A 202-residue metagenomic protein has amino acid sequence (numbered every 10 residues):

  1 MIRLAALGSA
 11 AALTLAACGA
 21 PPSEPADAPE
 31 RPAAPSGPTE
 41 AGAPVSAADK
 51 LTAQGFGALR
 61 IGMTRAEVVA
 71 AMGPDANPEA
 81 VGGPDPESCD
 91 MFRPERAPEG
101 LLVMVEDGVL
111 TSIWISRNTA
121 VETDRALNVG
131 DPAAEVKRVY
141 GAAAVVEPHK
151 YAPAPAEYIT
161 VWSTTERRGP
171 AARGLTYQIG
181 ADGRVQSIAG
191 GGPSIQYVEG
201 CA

Functional and structural regions predicted by a protein language model:
M1-G8: Bacterial N-terminal signal peptides that target proteins for export
S9-L13: Hydrophobic helical h-region of N-terminal Sec-dependent signal peptides in bacterial secretory/periplasmic proteins
L15-A17: C-terminal motif of bacterial Sec signal peptides marking the signal peptidase cleavage site
G19-P22: Bacterial signal peptide processing site
P29-M63, E67-A70: N-terminal low-complexity, Pro/Thr/Ser-rich intrinsically disordered segments that act as propeptides or flexible
V45-Q54, T111-V121: Acidic/histidine-rich, surface-exposed loop or edge segments in extracytoplasmic proteins
T52-A58, C89, A120-R125, G174: Short, recurring structural edge motifs at helix starts
T64-E106, A133-R184, G190, Q196-E199: A cross-family detector of function-defining hotspots
